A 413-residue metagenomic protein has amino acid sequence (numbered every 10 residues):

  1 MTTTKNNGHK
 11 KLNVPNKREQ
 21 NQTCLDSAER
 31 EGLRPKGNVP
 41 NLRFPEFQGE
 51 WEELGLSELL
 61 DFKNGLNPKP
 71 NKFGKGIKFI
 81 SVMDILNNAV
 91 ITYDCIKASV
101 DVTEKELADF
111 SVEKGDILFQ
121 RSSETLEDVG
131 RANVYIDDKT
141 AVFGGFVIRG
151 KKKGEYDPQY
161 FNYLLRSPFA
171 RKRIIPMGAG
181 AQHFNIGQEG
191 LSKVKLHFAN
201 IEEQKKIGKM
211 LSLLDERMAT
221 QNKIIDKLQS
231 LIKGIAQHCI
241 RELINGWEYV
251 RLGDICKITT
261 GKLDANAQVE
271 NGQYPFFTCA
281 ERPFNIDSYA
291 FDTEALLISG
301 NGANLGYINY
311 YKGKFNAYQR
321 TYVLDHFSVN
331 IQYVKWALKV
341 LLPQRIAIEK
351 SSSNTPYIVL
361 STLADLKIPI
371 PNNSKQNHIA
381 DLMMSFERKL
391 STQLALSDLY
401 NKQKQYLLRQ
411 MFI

Functional and structural regions predicted by a protein language model:
M1-G55, F198-R251, K367-I413: Amphipathic alpha-helical coiled-coil/heptad-repeat segments
K36, N67-P70, T140-F146, G178-E202 (+2 more regions): A short glycine-rich beta-alpha junction/loop motif
N41-L66, K193, E242-L263, A267-T278: Non-catalytic DNA-recognition/assembly elements of restriction-modification systems
K72-F73, I91-Y93, E270, S288-F291: Short glycine/proline-enriched turns and hinge-like loops at secondary-structure junctions
F73-I91: Short beta-strand/loop turn elements enriched in aromatics
S81-M83, I96-R166, T278-P343, E349-L363: A short beta-sheet element
